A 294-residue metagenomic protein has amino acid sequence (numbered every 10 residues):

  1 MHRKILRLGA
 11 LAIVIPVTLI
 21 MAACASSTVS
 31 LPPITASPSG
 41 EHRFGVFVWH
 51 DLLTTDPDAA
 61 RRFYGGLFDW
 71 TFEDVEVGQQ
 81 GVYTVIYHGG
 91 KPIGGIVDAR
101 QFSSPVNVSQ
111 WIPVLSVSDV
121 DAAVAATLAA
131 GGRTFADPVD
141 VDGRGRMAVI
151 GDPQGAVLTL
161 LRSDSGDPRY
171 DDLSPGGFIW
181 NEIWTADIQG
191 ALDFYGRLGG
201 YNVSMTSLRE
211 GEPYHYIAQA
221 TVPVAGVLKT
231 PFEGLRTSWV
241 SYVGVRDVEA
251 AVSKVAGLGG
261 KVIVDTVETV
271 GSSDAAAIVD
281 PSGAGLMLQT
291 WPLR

Functional and structural regions predicted by a protein language model:
M1-I13: Bacterial N-terminal signal peptides that target proteins for export
L19-A23: C-terminal motif of bacterial Sec signal peptides marking the signal peptidase cleavage site
A25-H42, L128-I183, M205-A220, L228-E233 (+1 more regions): Vicinal oxygen chelate
S30-P33, D51-K91, A129, D137-V149 (+2 more regions): Core segments of cupin and vicinal oxygen chelate
V46-T55, T84-V85, F102-A126, R146-G151 (+3 more regions): Vicinal oxygen chelate
A60, W70-E73, P92-G94, S104 (+10 more regions): Short loop/beta submotifs within extracellular cysteine-rich repeat domains
V97-R100, L161: DNA polymerase sliding clamps and clamp-related checkpoint/processivity subunits
